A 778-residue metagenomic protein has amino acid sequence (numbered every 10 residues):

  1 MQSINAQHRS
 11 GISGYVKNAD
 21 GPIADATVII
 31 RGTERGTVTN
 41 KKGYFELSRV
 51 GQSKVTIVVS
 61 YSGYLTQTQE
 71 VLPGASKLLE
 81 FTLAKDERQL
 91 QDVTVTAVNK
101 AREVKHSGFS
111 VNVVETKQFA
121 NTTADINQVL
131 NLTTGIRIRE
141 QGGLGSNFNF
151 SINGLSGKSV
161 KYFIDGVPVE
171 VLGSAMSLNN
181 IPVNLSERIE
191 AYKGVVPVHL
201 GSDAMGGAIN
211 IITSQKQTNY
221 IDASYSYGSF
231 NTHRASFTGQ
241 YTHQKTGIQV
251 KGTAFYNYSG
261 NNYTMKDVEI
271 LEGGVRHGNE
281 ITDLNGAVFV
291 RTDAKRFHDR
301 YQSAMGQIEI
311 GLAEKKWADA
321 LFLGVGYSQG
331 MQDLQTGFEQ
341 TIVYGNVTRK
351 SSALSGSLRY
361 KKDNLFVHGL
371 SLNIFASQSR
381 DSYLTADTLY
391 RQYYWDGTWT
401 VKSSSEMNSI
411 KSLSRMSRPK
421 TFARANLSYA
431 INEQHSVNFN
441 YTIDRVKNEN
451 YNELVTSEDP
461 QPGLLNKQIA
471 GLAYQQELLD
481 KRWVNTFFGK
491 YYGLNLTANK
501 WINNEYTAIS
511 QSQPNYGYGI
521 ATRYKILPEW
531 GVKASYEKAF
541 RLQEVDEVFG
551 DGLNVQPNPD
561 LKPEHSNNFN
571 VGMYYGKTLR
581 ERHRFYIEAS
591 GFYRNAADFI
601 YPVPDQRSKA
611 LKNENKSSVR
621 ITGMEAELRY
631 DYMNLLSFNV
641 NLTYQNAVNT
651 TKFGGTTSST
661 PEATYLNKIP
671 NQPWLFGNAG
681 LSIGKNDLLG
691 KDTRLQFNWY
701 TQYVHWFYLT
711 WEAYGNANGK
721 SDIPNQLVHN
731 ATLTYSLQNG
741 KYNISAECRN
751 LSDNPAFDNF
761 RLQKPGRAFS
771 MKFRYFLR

Functional and structural regions predicted by a protein language model:
Y15-G21, A26-R31, S60-Y64, G74-A120 (+1 more regions): Short, acidic, small-residue-rich periplasmic hinge/interaction motif at the N-terminus of Gram-negative outer-membrane
F45-R49, V167-G194: Short acidic/polar hinge/loop motifs at secondary-structure boundaries that mediate gating or recognition
K77-T82, I126-V129, S146-S151, F163 (+5 more regions): N-terminal periplasmic accessory domains that precede and gate Gram-negative outer-membrane beta-barrel machines
N127-V167: Extracytoplasmic beta-strand/coil segments of soluble accessory domains associated with Gram-negative outer-membrane
V171-L172, S186-E187, V198-N210, Q215-K266 (+1 more regions): Outer-membrane beta-barrel translocator/receptor signature
E309-Q329, R349-G519, R523-P528, S535-E537 (+3 more regions): Face-selective signature of the C-terminal outer-membrane beta-barrel domain
K533-E537, E564-T622, T643, N649: Membrane-embedded beta-barrel scaffold of Gram-negative outer-membrane proteins
Y586-N595, E614-Y708: Gram-negative outer-membrane beta-barrel transporters
